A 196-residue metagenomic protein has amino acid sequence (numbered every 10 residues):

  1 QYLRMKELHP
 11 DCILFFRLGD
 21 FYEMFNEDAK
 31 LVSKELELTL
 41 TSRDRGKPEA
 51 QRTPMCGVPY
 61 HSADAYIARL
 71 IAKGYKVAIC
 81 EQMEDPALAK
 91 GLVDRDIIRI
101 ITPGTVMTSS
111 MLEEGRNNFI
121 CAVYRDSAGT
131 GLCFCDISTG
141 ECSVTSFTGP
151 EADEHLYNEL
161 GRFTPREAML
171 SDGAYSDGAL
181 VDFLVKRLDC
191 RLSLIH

Functional and structural regions predicted by a protein language model:
Q1-I195: Basic, polar low-complexity surface loops/patches
